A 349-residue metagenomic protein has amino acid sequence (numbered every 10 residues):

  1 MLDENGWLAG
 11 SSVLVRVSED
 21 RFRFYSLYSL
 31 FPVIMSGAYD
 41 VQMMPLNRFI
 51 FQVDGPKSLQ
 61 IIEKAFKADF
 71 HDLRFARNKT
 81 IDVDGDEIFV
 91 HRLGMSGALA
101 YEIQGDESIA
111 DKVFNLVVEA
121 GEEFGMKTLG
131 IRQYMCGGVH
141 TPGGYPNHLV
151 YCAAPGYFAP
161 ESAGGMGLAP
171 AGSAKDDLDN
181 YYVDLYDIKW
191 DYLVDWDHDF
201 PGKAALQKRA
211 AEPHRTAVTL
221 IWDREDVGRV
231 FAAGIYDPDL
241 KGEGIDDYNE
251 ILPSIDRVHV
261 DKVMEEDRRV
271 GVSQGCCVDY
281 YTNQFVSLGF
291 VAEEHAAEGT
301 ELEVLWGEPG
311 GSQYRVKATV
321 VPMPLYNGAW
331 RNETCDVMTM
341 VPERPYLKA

Functional and structural regions predicted by a protein language model:
M1-L2, A217: Acidic, proline/glycine-enriched N-terminal capping motif
L2-V15: Conserved beta-strand/loop block within the catalytic cores of divalent metal-dependent phospho-transfer/hydrolysis
L14-D20, Y25-A349: Conserved, structured C-terminal
